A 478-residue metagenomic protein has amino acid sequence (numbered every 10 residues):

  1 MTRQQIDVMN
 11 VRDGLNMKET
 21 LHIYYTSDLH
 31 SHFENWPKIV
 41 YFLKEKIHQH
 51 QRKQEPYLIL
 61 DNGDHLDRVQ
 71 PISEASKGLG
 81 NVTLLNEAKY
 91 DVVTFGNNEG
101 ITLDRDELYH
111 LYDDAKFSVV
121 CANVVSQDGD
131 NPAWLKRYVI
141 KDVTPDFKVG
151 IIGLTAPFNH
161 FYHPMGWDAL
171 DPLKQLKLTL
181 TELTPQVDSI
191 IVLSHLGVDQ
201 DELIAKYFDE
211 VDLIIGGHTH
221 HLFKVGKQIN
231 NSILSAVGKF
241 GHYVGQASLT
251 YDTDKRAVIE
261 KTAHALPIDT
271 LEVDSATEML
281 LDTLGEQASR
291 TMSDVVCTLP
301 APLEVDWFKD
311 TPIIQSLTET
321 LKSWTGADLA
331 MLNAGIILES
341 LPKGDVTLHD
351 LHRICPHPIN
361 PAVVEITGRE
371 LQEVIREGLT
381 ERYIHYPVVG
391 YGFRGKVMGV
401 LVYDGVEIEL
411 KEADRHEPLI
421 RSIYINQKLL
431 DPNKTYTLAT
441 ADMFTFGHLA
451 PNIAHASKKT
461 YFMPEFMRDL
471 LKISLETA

Functional and structural regions predicted by a protein language model:
T2-P267, F308-S316, T320, Y461 (+1 more regions): Acidic, metal/ion-coordinating pockets
F33, P342-A478: Feature captures C-terminal
F42-E45, Q49, T320, W324 (+2 more regions): Structured segments of extracytoplasmic/periplasmic soluble domains in secreted or envelope-associated proteins
L66, G100, A156-P157, G197-V198 (+8 more regions): Short, glycine-/Ser/Thr-/acidic-enriched flexible segments
C121, G153, A236, M331-N333 (+2 more regions): Pocket-edge structural micro-motifs
P185-Q186, G197, E286-V305, L449-A478: A short, charged
L213, V244-G245, Y251-D254, T320-N360 (+3 more regions): Charge-rich, low-complexity terminal tails
T253-D345, A478: A short C-terminal boundary segment appended to hydrolase-like catalytic domains
